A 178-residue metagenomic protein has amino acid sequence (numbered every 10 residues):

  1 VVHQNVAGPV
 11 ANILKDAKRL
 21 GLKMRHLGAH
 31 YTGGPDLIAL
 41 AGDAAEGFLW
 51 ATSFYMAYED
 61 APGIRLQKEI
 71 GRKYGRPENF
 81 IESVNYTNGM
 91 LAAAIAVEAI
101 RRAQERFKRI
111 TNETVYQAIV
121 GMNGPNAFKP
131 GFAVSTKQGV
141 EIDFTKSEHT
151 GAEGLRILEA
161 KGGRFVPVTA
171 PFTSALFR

Functional and structural regions predicted by a protein language model:
V1-R178: Extracytosolic ligand-binding ectodomains
